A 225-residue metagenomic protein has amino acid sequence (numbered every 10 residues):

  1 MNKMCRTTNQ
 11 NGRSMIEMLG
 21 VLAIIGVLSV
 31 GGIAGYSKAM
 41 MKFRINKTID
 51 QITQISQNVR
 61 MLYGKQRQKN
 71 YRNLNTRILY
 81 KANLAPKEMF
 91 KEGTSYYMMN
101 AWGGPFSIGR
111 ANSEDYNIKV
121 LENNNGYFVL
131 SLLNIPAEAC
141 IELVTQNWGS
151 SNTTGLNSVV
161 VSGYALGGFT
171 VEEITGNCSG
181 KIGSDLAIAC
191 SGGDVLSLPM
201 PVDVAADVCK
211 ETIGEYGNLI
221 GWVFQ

Functional and structural regions predicted by a protein language model:
M1-Q54: N-terminal single-pass transmembrane signal-anchor helix
R13, R72-L74, I135: Short coil/turn linker and secondary-structure boundary residues
G20, R67, N83, N100-G103: Glycine-centered flexibility motif
K42, N58, L62, Q146-T153: Structured segments of extracytoplasmic/periplasmic soluble domains in secreted or envelope-associated proteins
T48-T53, Q57-K69: Amphipathic, membrane-active segments
L62-Y96: Short, glycine/small-hydrophobic-rich surface segments
Y97-Q225: Intrinsically disordered, low-complexity regions enriched in Pro/Ser/Thr/Gly and acidic residues
